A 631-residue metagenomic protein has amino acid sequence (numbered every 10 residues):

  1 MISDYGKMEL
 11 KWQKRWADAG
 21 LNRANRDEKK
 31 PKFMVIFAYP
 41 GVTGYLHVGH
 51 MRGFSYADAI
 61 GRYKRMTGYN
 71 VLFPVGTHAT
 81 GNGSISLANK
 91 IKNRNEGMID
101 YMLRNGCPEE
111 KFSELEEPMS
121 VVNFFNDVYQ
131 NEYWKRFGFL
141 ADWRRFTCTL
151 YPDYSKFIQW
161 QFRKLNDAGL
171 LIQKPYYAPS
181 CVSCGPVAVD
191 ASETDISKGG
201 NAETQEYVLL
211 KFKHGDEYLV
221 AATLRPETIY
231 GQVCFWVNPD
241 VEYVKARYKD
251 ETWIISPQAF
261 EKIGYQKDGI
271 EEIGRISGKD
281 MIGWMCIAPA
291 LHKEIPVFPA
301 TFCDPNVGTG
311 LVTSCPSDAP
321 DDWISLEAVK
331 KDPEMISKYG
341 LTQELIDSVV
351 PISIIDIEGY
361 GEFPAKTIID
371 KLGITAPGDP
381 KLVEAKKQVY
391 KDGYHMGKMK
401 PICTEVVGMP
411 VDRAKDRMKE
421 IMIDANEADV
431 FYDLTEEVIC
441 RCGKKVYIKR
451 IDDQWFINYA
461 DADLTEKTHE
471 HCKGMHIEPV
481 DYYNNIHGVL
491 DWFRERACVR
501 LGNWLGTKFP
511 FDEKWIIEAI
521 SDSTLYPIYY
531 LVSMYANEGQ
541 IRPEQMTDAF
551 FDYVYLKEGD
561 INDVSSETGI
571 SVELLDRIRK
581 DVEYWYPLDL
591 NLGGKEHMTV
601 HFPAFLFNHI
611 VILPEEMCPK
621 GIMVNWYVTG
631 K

Functional and structural regions predicted by a protein language model:
M1-I85, R144-T147, D153-W160, E217-K245 (+3 more regions): Structured secondary-structure scaffolds
I2, K11, R15-A19, I91-Y230 (+3 more regions): Residue patterns forming the tRNA-binding/recognition surfaces of aminoacyl-tRNA synthetases and related DALR
E28, E203-Q205, P239, K279: Short, surface-exposed loop/turn motifs at beta-strand boundaries within globular domains
I85-I91: Glycine-rich loop at the start of a catalytic domain that most often binds anionic cofactors/ligands
W253-Q258: Phosphate/dinucleotide-binding and metal-coordinating scaffold of catalytic cores in nucleotide-dependent enzymes
E261-M285: Conserved catalytic alpha/beta cores of large enzymes that bind or transform nucleotide phosphates and polynucleotides
